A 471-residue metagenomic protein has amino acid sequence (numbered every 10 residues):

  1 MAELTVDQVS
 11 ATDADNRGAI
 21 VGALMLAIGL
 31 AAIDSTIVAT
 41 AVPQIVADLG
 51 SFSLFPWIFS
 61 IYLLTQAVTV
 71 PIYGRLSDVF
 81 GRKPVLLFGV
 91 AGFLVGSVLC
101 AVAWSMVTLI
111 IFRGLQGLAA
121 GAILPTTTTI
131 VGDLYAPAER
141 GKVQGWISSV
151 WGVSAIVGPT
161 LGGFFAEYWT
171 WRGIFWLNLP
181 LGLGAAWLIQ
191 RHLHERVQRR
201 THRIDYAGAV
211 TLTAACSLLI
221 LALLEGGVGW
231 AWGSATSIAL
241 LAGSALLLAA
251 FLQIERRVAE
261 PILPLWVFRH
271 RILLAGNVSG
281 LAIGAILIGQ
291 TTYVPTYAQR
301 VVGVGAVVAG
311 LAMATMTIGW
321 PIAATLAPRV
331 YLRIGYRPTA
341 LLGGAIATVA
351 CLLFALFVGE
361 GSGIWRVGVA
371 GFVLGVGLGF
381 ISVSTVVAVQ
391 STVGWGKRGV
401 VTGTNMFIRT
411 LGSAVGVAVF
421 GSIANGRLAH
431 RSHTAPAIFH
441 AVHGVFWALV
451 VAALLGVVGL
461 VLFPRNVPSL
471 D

Functional and structural regions predicted by a protein language model:
A2-R191, L326-A327, I334, T348 (+4 more regions): Transmembrane-helix bundle of Major Facilitator Superfamily
V9-D15, A138, A186-T213, V228 (+5 more regions): Flexible interhelical linker loops that connect adjacent transmembrane helices in multi-pass membrane transporters
I20-T40, P56-F59, K83, S149 (+7 more regions): 12-transmembrane solute porter fold
Q44-I45, I130, L134, F164 (+9 more regions): A residue-level signal for alpha-helical anchor/packing sites in multi-pass solute transporters
Y62, L109, T201, M316 (+1 more regions): Catalytic tyrosine of NAD(P)H-dependent dehydrogenase/reductases that use a Tyr as the general acid/base
L179-Q198, T213-E225, G243-V258, G456-P464: C-terminal membrane-cytosol helix-exit motif in multi-pass small-molecule transporters
E225-A231: Short, hydrophobic transmembrane alpha-helix segments
H433-A435: Interfacial non-cytosolic loop connecting adjacent transmembrane helices
